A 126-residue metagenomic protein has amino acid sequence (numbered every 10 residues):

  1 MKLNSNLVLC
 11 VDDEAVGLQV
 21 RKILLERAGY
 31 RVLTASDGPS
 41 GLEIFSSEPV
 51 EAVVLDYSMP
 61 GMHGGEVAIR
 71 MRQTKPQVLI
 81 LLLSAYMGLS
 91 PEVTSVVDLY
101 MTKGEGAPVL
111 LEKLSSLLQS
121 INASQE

Functional and structural regions predicted by a protein language model:
M1-L7, P108-E126: Non-catalytic signal-transmission and effector/linker regions of two-component phosphorelay proteins
S5-V16, R21-L25, V53: Conserved acidic segment of CheY-like receiver
G29-S36, I44: Short hydrophobic/Thr-rich beta-strand motif most characteristic of the beta2 strand and flanking loop of CheY-like
S36-S40, H63-V67: Acidic catalytic/metal-coordinating carboxylates
S46-E48, M71-Q77, S95: Conserved phosphotransfer cores of two-component systems
D56: Active-site residues of response regulator receiver
M59: Receiver (REC) domain active-site loop signature in two-component systems and cognate sites in sensor histidine kinases
